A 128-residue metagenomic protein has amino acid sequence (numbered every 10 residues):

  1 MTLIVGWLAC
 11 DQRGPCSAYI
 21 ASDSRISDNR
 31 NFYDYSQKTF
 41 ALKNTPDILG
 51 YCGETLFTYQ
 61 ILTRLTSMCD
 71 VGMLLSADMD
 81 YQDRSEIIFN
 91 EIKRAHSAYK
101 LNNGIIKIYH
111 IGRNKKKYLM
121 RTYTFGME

Functional and structural regions predicted by a protein language model:
M1-E128: N-terminal nucleophile
